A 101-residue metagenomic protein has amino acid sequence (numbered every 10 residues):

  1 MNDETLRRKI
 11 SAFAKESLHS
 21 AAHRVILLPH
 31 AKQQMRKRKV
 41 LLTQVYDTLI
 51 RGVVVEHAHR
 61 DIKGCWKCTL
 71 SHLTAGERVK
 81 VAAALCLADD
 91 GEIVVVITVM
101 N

Functional and structural regions predicted by a protein language model:
M1-N101: Ribonuclease/tRNase effector modules and their secretory precursors
